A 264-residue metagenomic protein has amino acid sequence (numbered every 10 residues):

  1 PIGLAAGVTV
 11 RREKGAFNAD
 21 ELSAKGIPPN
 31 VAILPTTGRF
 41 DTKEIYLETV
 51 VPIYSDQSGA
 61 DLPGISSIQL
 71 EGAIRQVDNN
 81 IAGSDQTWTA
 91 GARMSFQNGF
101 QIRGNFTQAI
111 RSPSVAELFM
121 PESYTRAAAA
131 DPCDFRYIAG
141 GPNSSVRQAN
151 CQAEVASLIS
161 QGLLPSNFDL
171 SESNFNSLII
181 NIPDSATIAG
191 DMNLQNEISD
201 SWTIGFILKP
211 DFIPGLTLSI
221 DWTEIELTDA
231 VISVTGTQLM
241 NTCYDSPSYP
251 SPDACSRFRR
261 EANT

Functional and structural regions predicted by a protein language model:
P1-I2, Y54-I68, G99, G140-N150 (+2 more regions): Short loop/turn motifs that connect adjacent beta-strands in outer-membrane beta-barrel proteins
P1-S67, A262-N263: Outer-membrane beta-barrel transmembrane domain signature of Gram-negative proteins, especially the mid-to-C-terminal
I2-V8, G64-G72, W88, I102-G104 (+2 more regions): Transmembrane beta-strands of outer-membrane beta-barrel proteins
V8-A16, I53, I74-N80, F106-S112 (+4 more regions): Transmembrane beta-strands of outer-membrane beta-barrel pores
A16-L22, D61, A82-S84, N105 (+2 more regions): Outer-membrane beta-barrel and related beta-rich outer-membrane complex signature in Gram-negative bacteria
P29-T36, A73-D78, A189-M192, T264: Extracellular loop and loop/strand-boundary signature of outer-membrane beta-barrel proteins
R39-I45, S84-W88, I188, I198-W202: Residues that define the transmembrane beta-barrel architecture of outer-membrane proteins
A116-L216: Outer-membrane beta-barrel signature, preferentially recognizing the C-terminal barrel domain of Gram-negative
